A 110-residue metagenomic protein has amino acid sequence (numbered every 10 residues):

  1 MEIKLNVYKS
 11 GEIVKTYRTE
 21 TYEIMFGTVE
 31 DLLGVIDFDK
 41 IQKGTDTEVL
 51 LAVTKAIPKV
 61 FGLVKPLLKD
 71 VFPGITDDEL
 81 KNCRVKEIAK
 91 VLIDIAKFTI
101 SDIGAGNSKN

Functional and structural regions predicted by a protein language model:
E2, S10-N110: Short, surface-exposed, charged amphipathic helix/loop patches that serve as local interaction elements
V7: Short aromatic-centered micro-motifs
